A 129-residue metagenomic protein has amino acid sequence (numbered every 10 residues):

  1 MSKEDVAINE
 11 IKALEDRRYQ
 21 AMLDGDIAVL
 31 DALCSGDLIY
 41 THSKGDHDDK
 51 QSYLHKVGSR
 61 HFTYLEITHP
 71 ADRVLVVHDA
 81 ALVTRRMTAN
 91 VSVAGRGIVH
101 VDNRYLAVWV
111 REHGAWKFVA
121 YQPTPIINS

Functional and structural regions predicted by a protein language model:
M1-L33, D37-S129: A beta-strand edge to alpha-helix "cap/lid" segment located at domain peripheries
